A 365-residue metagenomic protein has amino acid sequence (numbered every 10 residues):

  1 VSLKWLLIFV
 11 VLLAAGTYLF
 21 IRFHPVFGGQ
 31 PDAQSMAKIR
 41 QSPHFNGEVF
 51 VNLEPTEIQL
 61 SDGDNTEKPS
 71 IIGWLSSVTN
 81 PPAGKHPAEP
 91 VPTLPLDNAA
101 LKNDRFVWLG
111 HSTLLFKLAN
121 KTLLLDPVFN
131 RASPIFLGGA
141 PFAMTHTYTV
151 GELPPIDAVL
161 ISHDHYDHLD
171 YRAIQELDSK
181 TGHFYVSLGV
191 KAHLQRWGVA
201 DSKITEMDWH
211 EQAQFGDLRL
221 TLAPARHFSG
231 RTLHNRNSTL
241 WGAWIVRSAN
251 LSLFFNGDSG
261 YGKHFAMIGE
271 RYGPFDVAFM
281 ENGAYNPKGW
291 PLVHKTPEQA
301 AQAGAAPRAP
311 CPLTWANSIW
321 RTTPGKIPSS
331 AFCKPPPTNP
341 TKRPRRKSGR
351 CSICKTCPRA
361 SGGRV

Functional and structural regions predicted by a protein language model:
S2-G139, H146, R247-F255, D276-G283 (+1 more regions): Metallo-beta-lactamase
W5, F9-R40, F45, L53 (+4 more regions): Cap/insert and terminal regions of metallo-dependent hydrolase folds
Q41-S42, L137-Y185, G273-F279: Active-site metal-binding motif and surrounding structural segment of the metallo-beta-lactamase
P82-K102, S187-L251, C333-S348, K355: Metallo-beta-lactamase
T113-K117, Q214-F275, P291-E298: Catalytic core of the metallo-beta-lactamase
L125-D126, F184-Y185, D201-W209, D276-M280: Short hydrophobic/aromatic-enriched beta-strand-loop microsegments
D126, H163, D258: Conserved G/P- and acidic residue-centered "switch" motifs that form tight phosphate/ATP-binding loops in soluble
P127-H146, F228-R236, N286-H294: Acidic/histidine-rich helix-loop elements that form or flank divalent-metal/phosphate-binding sites at the catalytic
